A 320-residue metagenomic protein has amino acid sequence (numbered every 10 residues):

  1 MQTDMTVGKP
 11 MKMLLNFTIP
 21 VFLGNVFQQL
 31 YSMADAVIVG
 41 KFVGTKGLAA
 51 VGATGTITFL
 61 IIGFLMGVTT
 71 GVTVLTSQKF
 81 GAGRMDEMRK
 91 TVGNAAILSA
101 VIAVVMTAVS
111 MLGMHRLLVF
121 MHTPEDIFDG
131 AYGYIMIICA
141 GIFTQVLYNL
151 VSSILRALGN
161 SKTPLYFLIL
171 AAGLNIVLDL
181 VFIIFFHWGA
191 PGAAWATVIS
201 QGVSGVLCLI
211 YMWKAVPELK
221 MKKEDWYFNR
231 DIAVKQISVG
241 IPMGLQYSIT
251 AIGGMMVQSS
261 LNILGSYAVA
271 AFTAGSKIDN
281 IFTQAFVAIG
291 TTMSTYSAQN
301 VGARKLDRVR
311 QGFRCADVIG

Functional and structural regions predicted by a protein language model:
M1-T18, T76-F143, F185-I241, S297-G320: Short alpha-helical transmembrane segments in multi-pass integral membrane proteins
K12-T73, I241-L261: Signature of the first transmembrane helix
L30-L48, L118-E125, V181-W188, S248-K277 (+2 more regions): Helix-terminus/linker motif at the lipid-water interface of multi-pass membrane proteins
L48-A108, Q145-P164, Q258, A271-G320: Small-residue-rich hydrophobic transmembrane alpha-helices
G55-T58, I102, L170-N175, A196-S204 (+1 more regions): Transmembrane alpha-helical core residues of multi-pass small-molecule transporters, especially secondary transporters
L60, T107, N175-L180, G205-L209 (+1 more regions): Hydrophobic transmembrane alpha-helices of multi-pass small-molecule transporters
T69, I138-R156, P164-A172, A193-C208 (+1 more regions): Short runs within selected transmembrane alpha-helices of multi-pass transporters and secretion channels
S110, S153, D179, I183 (+3 more regions): Structural signal for membrane-spanning alpha-helices in multi-pass inner-membrane proteins, emphasizing helix cores
